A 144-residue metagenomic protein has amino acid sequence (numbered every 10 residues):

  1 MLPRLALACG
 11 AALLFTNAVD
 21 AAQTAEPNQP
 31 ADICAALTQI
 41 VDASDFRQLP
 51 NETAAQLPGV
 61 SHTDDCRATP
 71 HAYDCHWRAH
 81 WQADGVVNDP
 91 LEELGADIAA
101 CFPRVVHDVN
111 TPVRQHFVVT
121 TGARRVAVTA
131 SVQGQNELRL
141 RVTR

Functional and structural regions predicted by a protein language model:
M1-R4: Positively charged n-region of N-terminal signal peptides that target proteins for export
A6-T16: Bacterial N-terminal signal peptides
C9, Q23-E26, A36: Terminal low-complexity, intrinsically disordered regions
N17-Q23: Sec/Tat signal peptide C-region and signal peptidase I cleavage site
N28-W77: Compositionally biased P/S/T/G-rich terminal and signal peptide-adjacent segments that lie outside catalytic cores
S61-R114: Long, charged/polar, surface-exposed segments that mediate recognition or autoinhibition
V118-Q135: Short, exposed beta-strand-loop hairpins at the edges of beta-sheets in extracellular/periplasmic proteins
Q133-R144: Short, low-complexity, Pro/Ser/Thr/Gly-rich segments in the mature regions of secreted, periplasmic
